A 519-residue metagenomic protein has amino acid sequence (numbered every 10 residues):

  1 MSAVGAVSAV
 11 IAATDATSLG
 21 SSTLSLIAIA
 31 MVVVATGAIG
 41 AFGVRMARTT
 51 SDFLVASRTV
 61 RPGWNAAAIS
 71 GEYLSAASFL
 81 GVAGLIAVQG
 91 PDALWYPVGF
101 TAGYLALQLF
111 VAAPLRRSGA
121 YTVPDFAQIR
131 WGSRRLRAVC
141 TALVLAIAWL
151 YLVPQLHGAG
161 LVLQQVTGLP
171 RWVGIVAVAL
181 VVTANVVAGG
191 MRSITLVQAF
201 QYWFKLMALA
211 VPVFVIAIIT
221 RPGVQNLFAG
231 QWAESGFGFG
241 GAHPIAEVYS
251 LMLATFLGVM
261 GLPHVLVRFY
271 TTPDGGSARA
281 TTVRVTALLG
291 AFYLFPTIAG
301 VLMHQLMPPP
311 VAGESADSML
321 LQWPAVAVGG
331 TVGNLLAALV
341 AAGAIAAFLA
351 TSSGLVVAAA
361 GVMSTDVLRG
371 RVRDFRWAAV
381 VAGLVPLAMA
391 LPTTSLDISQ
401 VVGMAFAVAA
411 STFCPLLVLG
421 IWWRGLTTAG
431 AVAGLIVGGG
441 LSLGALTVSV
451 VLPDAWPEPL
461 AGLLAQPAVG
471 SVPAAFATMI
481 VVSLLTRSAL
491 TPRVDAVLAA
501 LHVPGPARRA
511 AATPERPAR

Functional and structural regions predicted by a protein language model:
S2-R519: Membrane-embedded helix-loop-helix hairpins and adjacent transmembrane boundary segments in multi-pass transporters
